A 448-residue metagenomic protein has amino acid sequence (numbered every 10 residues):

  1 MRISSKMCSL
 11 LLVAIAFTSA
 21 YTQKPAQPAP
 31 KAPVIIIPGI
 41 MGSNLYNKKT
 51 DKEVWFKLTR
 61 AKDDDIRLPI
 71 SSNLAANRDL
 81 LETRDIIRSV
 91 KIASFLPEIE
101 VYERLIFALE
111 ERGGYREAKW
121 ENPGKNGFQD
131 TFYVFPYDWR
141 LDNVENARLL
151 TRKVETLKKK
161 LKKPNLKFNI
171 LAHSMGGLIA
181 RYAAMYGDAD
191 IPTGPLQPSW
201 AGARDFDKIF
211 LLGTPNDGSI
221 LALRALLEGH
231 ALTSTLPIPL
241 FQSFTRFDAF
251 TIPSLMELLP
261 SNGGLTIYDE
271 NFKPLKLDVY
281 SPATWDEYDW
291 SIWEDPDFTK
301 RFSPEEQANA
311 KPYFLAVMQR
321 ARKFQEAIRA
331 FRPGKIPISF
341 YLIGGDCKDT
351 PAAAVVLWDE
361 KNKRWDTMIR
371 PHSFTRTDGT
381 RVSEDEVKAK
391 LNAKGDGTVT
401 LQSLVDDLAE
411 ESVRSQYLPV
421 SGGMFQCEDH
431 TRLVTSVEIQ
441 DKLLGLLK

Functional and structural regions predicted by a protein language model:
M1-S9: Bacterial N-terminal signal peptides that target proteins for export
R2, S19-A20: General helical secondary-structure elements
S9-A16: Bacterial N-terminal signal peptides
Y21-L171, M175-M256, N262-D278, T284 (+4 more regions): N-terminal non-catalytic accessory region
D63, W293, F298-R301: Amphipathic alpha-helical interaction segments
S281-P282, D289-D295, S436: Polar helix-capping/helix-linker motif
F298-K448: C-terminal subdomain of alpha/beta-hydrolase-fold enzymes, centered on the catalytic histidine and its supporting
